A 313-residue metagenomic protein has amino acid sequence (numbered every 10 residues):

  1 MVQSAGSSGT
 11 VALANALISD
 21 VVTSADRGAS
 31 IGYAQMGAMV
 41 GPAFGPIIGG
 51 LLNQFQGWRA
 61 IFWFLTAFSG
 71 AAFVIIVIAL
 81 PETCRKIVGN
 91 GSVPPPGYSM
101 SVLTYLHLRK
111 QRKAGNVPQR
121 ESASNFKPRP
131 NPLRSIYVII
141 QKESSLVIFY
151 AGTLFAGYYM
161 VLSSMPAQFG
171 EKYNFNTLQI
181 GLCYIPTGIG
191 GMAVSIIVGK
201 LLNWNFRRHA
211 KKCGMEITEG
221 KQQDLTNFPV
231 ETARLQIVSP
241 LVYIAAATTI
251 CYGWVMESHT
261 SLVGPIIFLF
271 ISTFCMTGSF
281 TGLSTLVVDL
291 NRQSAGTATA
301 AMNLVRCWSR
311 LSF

Functional and structural regions predicted by a protein language model:
M1-A38: Cytoplasmic helix-loop-helix junction between adjacent transmembrane helices in 12-TM secondary transporters
S4, G49, F155, Y159-E231 (+1 more regions): C-terminal transmembrane bundle
I18-V21, S30, A34, F64 (+2 more regions): Hydrophobic positions within alpha-helical transmembrane segments of Major Facilitator Superfamily-type secondary
A25, N125-L154, T232-L235, S261: Juxtamembrane cytosolic amphipathic helices that cap and anchor the N-termini of specific transmembrane helices
D26-G28, S144, S294-G296: Cytoplasm-facing, short amphipathic helices at loop-to-helix transitions on the intracellular side of 12-TM secondary
D26-Q56, A60, F68-A72, T187-S195 (+1 more regions): Glycine-rich segments within core transmembrane alpha-helices of 12-TM secondary carriers
Q35, T66-V74, V242, A246-T249 (+1 more regions): A generic transmembrane-helix signature of 12-TM secondary carrier transporters
Q54-E143, T187, S195-T218: Central mid-sequence intracellular linker of multi-pass
